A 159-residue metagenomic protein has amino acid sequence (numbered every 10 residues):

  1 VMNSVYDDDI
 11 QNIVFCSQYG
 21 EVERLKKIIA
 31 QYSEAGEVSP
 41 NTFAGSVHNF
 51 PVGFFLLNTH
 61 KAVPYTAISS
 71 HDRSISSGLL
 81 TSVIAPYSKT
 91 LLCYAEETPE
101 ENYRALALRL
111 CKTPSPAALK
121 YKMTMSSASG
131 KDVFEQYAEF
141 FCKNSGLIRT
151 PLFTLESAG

Functional and structural regions predicted by a protein language model:
V1-S77, I84-G159: Conserved "HGTGT" condensation-loop signature of ketosynthase/thiolase-family condensing enzymes that catalyze
